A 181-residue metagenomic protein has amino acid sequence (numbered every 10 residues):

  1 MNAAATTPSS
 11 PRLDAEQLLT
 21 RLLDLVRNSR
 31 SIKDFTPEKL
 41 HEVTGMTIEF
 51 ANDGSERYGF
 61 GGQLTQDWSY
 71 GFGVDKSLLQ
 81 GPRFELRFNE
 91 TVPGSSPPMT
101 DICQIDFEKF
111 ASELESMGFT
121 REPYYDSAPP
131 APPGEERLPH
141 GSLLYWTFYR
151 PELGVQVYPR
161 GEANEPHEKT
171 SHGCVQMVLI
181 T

Functional and structural regions predicted by a protein language model:
M1-G81: N-terminal leader/targeting segments
L22, Y70-F72, F84-L86, F119 (+3 more regions): Hydrophobic beta-strand residues in large extracellular and virion-surface proteins
R27, T100, P159-R160: Short, intrinsically disordered, charge-biased short linear motifs at domain edges
E49, G54-Q63, L86, P93 (+3 more regions): Generic recognition of long tandem-repeat/solenoid scaffolds
T65, K76-R83, G118-T120, R150-G154 (+1 more regions): Short, solvent-exposed coil/turn segments at beta-strand boundaries
W68-H140: Long, charged/polar, surface-exposed segments that mediate recognition or autoinhibition
P130-T181: Glycine-rich, aromatic-bearing surface loops/beta-hairpins
